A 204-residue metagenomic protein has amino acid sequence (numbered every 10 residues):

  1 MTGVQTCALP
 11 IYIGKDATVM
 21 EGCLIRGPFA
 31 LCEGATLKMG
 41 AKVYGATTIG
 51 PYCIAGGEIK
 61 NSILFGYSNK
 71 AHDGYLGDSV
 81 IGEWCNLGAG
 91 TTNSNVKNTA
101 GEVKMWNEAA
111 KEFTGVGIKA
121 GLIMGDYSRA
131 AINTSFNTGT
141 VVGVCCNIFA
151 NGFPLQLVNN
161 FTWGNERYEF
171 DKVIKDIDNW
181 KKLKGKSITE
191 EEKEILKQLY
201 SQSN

Functional and structural regions predicted by a protein language model:
M1, I13-K15: Extended, compositionally biased low-complexity polar/Lys-Gly-rich tracts and adjacent boundary/linker regions are
T2-L9: Short, small-residue-biased leader/transition segments that mark boundaries at the very start of proteins
T6, M39-G40, Y52-N204: Glycine-rich hexapeptide-repeat left-handed beta-helix
L9, D16-P28, G34, K38-G40 (+2 more regions): Extended, low-complexity, charged alpha-helical tracts that assemble into coiled-coils or amphipathic helices used
